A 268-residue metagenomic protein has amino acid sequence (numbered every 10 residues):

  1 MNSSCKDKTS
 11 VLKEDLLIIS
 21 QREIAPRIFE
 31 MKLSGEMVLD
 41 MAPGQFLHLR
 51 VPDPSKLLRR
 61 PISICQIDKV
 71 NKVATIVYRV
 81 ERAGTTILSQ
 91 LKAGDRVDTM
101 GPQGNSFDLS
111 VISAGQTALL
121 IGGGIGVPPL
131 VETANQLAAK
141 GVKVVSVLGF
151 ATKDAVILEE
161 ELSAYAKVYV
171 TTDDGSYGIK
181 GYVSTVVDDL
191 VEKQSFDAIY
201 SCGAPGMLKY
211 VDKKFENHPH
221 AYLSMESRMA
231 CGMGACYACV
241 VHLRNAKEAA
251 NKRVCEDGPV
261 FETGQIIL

Functional and structural regions predicted by a protein language model:
N2-D95: Ferredoxin-reductase
S3, P205-G206, E226-P259: Local cysteine-cluster metal-coordination motifs and their immediate loop/turn environment, predominantly Fe-S cluster
S20, Q66, V170-T172, L223-M225 (+1 more regions): Structural signal for conserved beta-strand scaffold positions within catalytic alpha/beta enzyme cores
P52-K56, G101-S106, N245: Short, charged beta-turn/beta-strand-edge "cap" motif at the junction between a beta-strand and an adjacent loop
A83-R228: FNR/FR-type flavoprotein reductase catalytic core
V183, N251, F261-L268: A charged, well-structured terminal subsegment
